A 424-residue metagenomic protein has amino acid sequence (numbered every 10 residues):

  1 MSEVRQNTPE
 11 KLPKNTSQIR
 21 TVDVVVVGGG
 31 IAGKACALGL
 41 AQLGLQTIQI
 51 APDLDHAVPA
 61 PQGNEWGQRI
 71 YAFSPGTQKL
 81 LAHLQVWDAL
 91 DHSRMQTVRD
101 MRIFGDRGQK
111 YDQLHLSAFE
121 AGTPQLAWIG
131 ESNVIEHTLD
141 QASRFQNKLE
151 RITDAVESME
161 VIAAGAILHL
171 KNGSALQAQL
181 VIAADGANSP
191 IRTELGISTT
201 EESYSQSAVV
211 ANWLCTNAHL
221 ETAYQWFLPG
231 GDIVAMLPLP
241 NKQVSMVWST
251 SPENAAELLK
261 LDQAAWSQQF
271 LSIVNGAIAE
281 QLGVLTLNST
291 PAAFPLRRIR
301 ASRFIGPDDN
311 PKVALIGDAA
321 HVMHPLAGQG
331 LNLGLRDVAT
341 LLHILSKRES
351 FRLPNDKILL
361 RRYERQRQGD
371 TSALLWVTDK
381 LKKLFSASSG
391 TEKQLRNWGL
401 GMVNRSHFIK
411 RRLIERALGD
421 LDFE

Functional and structural regions predicted by a protein language model:
E10, H343-E424: C-terminal helical "tail/cap" subdomain of flavin- and related membrane-associated enzymes
I19-Q49: N-terminal Rossmann-like FAD-binding beta1-loop-alpha1 element of flavoenzymes
I19-T21, L90-E194, E202-V210, E424: Conserved N-terminal helical subregion
A32, D55, N188: Conserved Rossmann-like nucleotide-cofactor binding loop
A41-G67: Glycine-rich FAD pyrophosphate-binding loop
E65-R107: N-terminal FAD cofactor-binding segment of flavoenzymes
L81, L180-P291, R300, I305: Conserved FAD-binding catalytic core of PHBH/FMO-like flavoproteins
A256-N355: FAD/FMN-dependent oxidoreductases across multiple families
